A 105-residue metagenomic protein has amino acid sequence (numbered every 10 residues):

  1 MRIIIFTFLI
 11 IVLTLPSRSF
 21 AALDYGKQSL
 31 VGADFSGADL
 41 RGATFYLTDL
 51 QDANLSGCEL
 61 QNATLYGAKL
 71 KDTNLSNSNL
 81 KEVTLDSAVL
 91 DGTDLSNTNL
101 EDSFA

Functional and structural regions predicted by a protein language model:
M1-I5: Positively charged n-region of N-terminal signal peptides that target proteins for export
F6-T14: Bacterial N-terminal signal peptides
S17-A105: Tandem repeat scaffolds
